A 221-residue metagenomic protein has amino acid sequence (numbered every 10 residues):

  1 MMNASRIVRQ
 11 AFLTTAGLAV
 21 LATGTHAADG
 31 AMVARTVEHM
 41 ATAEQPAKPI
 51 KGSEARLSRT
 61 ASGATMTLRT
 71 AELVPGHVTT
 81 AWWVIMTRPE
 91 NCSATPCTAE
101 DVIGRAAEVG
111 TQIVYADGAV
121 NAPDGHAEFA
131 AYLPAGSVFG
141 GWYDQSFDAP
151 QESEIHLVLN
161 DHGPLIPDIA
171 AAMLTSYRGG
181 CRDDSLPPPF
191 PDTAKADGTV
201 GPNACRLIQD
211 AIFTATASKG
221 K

Functional and structural regions predicted by a protein language model:
M2-F12: Bacterial N-terminal signal peptides that target proteins for export
S5-R6, L18, E100-D101: Residue-level marker of intrinsically disordered, low-complexity segments enriched for small/polar residues
A11-A22: Bacterial N-terminal signal peptides
T23-A27: Sec/Tat signal peptide C-region and signal peptidase I cleavage site
A28-K221: N-terminal leader/targeting pre-sequences
